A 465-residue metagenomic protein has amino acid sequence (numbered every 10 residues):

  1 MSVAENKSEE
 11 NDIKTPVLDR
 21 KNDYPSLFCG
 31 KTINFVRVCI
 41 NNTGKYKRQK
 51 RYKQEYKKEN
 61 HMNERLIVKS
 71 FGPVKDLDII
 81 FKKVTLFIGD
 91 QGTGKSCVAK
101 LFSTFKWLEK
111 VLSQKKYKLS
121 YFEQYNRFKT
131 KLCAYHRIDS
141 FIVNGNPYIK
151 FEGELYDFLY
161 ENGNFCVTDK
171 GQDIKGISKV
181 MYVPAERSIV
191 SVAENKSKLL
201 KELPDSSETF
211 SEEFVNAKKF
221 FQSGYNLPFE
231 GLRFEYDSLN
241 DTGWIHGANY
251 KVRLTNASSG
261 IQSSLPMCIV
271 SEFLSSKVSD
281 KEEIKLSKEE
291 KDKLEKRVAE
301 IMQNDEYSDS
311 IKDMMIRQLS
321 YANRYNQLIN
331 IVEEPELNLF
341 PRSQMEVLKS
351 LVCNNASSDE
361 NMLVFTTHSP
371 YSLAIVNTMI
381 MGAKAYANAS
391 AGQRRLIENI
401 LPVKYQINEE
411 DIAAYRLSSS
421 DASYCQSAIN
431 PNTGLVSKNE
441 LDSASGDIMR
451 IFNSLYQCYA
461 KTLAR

Functional and structural regions predicted by a protein language model:
M1-V3, K14, R20, P25 (+9 more regions): P-loop NTPase switch/coupling surface
E152, M181-Y325: Extended helical coiled-coil dimerization/tether regions that scaffold and oligomerize large DNA-maintenance assemblies
E333-E334: Walker B catalytic acidic pair
F340-P341: Conserved D-loop-proximal element of ABC-family nucleotide-binding domains
E346-L348: Conserved hydrophobic alpha-helix in the ABC-type ATPase nucleotide-binding domain
M362-T366: Conserved H-loop
T367-Y371: Conserved H-loop
